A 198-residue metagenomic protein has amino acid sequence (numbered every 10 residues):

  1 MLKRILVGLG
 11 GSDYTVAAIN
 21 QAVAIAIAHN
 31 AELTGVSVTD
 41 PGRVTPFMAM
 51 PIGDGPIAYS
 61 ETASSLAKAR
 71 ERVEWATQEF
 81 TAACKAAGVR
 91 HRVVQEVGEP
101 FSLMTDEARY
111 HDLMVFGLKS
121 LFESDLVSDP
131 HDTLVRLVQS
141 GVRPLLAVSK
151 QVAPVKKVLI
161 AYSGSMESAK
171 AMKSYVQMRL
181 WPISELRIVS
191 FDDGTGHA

Functional and structural regions predicted by a protein language model:
M1-S60, S140-R143, A153-A198: Small/aliphatic-rich secondary-structure junction motif
V7, E61-S65, E96: Short amphipathic alpha-helical segments at helix-loop
Y14, D40-R43, A67, E74-M114: Structural beta-alpha unit
T15, I19-Q21, A26, V93 (+1 more regions): Gly/Ser-rich helix-loop-strand patches that form or flank binding pockets for ribonucleotide-derived cofactors
Q21, K68-E79, S174, A198: Short, solvent-exposed amphipathic alpha-helices that sit in or adjacent to ligand/effector-binding or catalytic
P56-E74: A short acidic, glycine-rich active-site loop that binds or catalyzes chemistry on phosphate/adenosine moieties
K68, D129, S163-E167: Alpha-helix N-cap and loop-to-helix initiation/capping positions
